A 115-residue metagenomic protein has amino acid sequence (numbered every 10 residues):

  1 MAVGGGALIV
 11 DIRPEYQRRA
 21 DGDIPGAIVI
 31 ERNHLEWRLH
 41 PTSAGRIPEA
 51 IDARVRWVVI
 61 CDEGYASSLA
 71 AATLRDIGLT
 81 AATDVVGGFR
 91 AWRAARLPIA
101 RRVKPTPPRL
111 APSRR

Functional and structural regions predicted by a protein language model:
M1-L8, I12-R56, Y65-R115: Rhodanese-like catalytic fold shared by cysteine-dependent sulfurtransferases and DSP/PTP-type phosphatases
I60: Short, surface-exposed ligand- or partner-binding patches at beta-edge/loop junctions that are enriched in aromatics
